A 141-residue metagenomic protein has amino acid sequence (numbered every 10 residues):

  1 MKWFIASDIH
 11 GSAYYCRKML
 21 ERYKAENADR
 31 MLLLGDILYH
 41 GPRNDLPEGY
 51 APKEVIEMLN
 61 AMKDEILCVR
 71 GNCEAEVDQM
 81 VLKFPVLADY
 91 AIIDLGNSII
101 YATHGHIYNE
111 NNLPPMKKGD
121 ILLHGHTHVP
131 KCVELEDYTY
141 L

Functional and structural regions predicted by a protein language model:
K2-L95: Core catalytic region of metal-dependent phosphoesterases/phosphodiesterases, especially metallo-beta-lactamase-like
I5, L32, A102-H104, L123: Structural motif
H40-R43, E76-Q79, Y101, E110-N112 (+1 more regions): Short acidic/glycine-rich loop or secondary-structure boundary segments that cap or lie
I99, H106-L141: Conserved beta-sheet core of the metallophosphoesterase superfamily
